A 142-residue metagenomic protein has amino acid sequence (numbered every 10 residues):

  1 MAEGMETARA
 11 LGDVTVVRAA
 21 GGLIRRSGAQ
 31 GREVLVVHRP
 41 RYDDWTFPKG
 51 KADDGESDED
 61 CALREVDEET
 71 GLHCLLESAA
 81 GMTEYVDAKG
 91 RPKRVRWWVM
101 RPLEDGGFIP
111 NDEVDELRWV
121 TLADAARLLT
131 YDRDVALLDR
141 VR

Functional and structural regions predicted by a protein language model:
M1-L23, A29: Acidic, metal-coordinating catalytic segment for phosphate/diphosphate chemistry, firing primarily on the Nudix
R18, E33, R94-W98: Short beta-strand micro-motifs in enzyme catalytic cores
G21, E33, E116: Conserved beta-strand and immediately adjacent loop positions that scaffold enzyme active sites
S27-E33, K89-R91: Short, solvent-exposed loop/turn segments that connect beta-strands within catalytic domains and beta-strand-rich
L35-H38: Short, acidic/hydrophobic/Gly-rich beta-strand patch recurrent on exposed beta strands that often constitutes part
Y42-D44: A short, flexible beta-alpha/helix-coil linker loop
T46-K49: A short gly/proline-enriched turn/hairpin at secondary-structure junctions
A52-R140: Unchanged
